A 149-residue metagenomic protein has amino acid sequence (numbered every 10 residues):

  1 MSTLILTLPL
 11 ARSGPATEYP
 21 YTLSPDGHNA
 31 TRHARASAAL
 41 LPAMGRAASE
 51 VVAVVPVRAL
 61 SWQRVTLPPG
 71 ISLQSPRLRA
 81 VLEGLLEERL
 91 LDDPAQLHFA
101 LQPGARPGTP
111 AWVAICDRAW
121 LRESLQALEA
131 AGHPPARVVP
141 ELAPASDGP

Functional and structural regions predicted by a protein language model:
M1-P149: Hydrophobic/aromatic-enriched cytosolic interaction surfaces used to assemble or bind macromolecules
